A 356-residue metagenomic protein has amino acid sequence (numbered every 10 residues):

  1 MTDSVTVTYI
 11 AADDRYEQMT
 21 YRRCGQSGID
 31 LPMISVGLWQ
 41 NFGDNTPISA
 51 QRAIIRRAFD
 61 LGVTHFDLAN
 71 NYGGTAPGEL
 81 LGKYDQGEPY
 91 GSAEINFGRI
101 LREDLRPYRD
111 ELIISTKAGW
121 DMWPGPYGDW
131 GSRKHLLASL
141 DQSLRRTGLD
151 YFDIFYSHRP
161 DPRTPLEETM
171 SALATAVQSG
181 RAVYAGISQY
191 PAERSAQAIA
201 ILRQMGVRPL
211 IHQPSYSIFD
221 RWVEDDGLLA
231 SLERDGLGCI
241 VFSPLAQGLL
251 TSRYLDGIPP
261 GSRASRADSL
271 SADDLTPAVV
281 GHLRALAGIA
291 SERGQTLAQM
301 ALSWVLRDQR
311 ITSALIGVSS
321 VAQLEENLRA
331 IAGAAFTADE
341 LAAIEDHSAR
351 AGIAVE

Functional and structural regions predicted by a protein language model:
M1-E111: N-terminal binding-site loop/beta-alpha segment at the start of enzyme catalytic domains that lines or forms
D3-Q18, P160-I353: Beta/alpha (TIM)-barrel catalytic core signal, keyed to glycine-rich beta->alpha loops juxtaposed to Asp/Glu that bind
G25-G28, I100-I113, L144-G148, V177 (+1 more regions): Acidic (Asp/Glu)-rich catalytic clusters
G25-G43, S115-G128, Y151, Y156: N-terminal small/glycine-rich loop or linker at the start of catalytic domains across soluble metabolic enzymes
T46-A50, Y84-S92, N96, Y127-H135 (+2 more regions): Alpha-helix N-cap and loop-to-helix initiation/capping positions
T46-A58, G131-R146, S195-I199: Short, acidic/polar
L144-T164: Active-site groove signature of glycoside hydrolases
